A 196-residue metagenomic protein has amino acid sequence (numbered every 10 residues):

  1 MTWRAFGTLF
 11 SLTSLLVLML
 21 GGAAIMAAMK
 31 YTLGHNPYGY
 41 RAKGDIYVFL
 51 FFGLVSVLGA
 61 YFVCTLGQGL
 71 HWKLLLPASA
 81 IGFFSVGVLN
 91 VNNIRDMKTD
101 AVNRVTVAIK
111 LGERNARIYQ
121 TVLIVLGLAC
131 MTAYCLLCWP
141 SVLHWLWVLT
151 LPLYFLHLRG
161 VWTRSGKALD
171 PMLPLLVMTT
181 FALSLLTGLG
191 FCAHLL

Functional and structural regions predicted by a protein language model:
M1, G82-V125: Solvent-exposed interhelical
M1-Q68: Intramembrane alpha-helical segments
S11-G22, L75-S79, L143-L149: Structural signature of hydrophobic alpha-helical transmembrane segments
A23-K30, I81-V86, V148-R159: Alpha-helical transmembrane segments and their membrane-interface exit regions
M26-R41, L89-I94, H157-R164: C-terminal ends of transmembrane helices
I46-Y61, I81, I109-E113, P174-T187: Small-residue-rich segments of transmembrane alpha-helices in multi-pass membrane proteins, especially helix faces
Y47-M97: Functional transmembrane core segments of multi-pass inner-membrane proteins
L136-L196: Extended hydrophobic alpha-helices typical of membrane-associated regions
